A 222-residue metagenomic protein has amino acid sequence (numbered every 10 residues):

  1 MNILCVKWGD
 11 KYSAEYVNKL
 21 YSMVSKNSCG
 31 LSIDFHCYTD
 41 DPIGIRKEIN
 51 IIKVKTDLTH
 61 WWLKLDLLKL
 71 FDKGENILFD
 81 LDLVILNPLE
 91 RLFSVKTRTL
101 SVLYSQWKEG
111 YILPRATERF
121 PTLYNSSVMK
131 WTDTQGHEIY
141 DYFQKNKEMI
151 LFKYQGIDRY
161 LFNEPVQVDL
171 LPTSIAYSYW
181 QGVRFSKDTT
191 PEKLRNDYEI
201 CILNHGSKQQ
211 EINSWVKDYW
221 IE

Functional and structural regions predicted by a protein language model:
M1-I3: Extreme N-terminal starter segment of soluble prokaryotic enzymes
C5-K7, Y12-E15, C37, R46-N50 (+2 more regions): A glycosyltransferase accessory/donor-loop signature
S13, T56-L63: A short, glycine-/small-residue-rich helix N-cap motif at loop->alpha-helix starts within glycosyltransferase
N18-L20, E48-I52, R91-S94, R115-E118 (+1 more regions): Short, glycine/charged-enriched secondary-structure capping and boundary segments
K19-L31: Short, acidic, metal-binding catalytic loop of nucleotide-sugar glycosyltransferases
S32-D40, N76-I77, L100-L103, L170-L171 (+1 more regions): Short, hydrophobic beta-strand segments that form beta-sheet elements in well-ordered domains
I43, I51-K53, W62-G110: GT-A fold catalytic core of metal-dependent nucleotide-sugar glycosyltransferases, centered on the diacidic
S101-N125, K130: Short beta-strand-to-loop element that shapes/binds the nucleotide-sugar donor at the catalytic cleft/hinge
